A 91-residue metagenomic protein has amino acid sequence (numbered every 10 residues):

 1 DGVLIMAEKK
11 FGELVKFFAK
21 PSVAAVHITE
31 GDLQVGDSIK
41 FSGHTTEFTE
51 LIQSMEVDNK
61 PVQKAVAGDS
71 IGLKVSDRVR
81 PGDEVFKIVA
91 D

Functional and structural regions predicted by a protein language model:
G2-D91: Beta-strand/loop-dominated core regions that host nucleotide or nucleotide-derived cofactor-binding catalytic loops
